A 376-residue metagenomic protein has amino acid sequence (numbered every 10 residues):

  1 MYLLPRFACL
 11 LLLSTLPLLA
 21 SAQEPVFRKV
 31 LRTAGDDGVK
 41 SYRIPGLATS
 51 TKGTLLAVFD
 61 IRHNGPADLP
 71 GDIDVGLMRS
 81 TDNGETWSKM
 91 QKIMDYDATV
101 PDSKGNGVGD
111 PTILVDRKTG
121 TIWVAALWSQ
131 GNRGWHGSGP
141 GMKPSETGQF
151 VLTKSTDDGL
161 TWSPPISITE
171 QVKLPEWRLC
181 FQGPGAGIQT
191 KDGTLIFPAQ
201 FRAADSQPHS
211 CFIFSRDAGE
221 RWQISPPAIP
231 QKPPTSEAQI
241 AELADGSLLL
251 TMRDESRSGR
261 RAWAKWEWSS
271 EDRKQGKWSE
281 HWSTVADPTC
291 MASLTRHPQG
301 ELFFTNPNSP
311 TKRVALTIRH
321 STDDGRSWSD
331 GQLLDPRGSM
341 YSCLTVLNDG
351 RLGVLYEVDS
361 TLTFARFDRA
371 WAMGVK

Functional and structural regions predicted by a protein language model:
M1-C9: Bacterial N-terminal signal peptides that target proteins for export
L13-S21: Hydrophobic h-region of N-terminal signal peptides that target proteins for export in Gram-negative bacteria
Q23-K376: Asp-box/BNR beta-propeller blade signature and adjacent active/binding-site loops in extracellular glycan-interacting
